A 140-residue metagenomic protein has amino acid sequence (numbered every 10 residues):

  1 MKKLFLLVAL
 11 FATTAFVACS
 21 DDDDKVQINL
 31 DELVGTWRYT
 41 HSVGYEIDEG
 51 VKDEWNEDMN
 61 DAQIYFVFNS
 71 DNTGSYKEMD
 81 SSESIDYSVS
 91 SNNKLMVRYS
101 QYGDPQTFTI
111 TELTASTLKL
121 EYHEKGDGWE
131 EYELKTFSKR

Functional and structural regions predicted by a protein language model:
L4-T13: Sec-dependent N-terminal signal peptides
A15-A18: C-terminal motif of bacterial Sec signal peptides marking the signal peptidase cleavage site
S20-S84, S90-R140: Lipid interaction determinants
